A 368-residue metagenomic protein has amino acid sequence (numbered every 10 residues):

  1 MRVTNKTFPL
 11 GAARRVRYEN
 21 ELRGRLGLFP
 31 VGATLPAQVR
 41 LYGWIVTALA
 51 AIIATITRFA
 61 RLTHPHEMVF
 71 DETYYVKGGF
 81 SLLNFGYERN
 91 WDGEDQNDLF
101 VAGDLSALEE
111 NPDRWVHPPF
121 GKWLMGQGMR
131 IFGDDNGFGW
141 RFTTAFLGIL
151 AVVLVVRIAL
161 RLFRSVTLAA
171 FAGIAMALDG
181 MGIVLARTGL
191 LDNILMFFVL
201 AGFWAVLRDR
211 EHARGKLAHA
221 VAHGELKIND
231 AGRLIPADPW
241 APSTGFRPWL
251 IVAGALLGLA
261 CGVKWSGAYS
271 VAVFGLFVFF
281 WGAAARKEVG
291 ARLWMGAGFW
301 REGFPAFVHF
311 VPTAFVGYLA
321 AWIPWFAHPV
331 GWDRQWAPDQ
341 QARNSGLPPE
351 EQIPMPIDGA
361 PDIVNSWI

Functional and structural regions predicted by a protein language model:
M1-G331: Membrane-integral, polyisoprenol-dependent glycosyltransferases of the GT-C/oligosaccharyltransferase superfamily
E302-I368: Membrane-lumen/periplasm interface segments of specific transmembrane helices in polyprenyl phosphate-linked
